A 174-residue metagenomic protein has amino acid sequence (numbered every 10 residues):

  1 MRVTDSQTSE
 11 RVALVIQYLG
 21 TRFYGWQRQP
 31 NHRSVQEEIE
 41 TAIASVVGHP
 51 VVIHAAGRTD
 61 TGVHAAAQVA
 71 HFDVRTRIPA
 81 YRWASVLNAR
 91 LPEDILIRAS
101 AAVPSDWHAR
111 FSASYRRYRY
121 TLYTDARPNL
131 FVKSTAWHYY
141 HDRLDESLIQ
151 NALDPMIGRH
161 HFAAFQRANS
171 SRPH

Functional and structural regions predicted by a protein language model:
M1-H174: Structured-RNA-binding interfaces characteristic of tRNA pseudouridine synthases
